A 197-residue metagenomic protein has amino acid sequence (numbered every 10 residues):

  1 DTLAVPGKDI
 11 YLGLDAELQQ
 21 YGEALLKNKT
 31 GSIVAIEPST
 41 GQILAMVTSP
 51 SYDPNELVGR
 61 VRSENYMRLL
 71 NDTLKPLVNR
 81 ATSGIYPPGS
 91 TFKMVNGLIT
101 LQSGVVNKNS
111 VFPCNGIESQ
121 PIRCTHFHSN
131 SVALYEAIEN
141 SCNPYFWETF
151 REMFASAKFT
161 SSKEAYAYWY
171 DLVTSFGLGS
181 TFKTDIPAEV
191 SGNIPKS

Functional and structural regions predicted by a protein language model:
D1-S32, S39: Conserved, well-ordered alpha-helix/loop/beta-strand core segments that scaffold catalytic motifs
T2, S39-S90, V95-S197: Beta-lactam-recognizing serine transpeptidase/beta-lactamase-like catalytic domain environment
G31-V34, K183: Short, hydrophobic-rich beta-strand element in sensory/regulatory alpha-beta domains
